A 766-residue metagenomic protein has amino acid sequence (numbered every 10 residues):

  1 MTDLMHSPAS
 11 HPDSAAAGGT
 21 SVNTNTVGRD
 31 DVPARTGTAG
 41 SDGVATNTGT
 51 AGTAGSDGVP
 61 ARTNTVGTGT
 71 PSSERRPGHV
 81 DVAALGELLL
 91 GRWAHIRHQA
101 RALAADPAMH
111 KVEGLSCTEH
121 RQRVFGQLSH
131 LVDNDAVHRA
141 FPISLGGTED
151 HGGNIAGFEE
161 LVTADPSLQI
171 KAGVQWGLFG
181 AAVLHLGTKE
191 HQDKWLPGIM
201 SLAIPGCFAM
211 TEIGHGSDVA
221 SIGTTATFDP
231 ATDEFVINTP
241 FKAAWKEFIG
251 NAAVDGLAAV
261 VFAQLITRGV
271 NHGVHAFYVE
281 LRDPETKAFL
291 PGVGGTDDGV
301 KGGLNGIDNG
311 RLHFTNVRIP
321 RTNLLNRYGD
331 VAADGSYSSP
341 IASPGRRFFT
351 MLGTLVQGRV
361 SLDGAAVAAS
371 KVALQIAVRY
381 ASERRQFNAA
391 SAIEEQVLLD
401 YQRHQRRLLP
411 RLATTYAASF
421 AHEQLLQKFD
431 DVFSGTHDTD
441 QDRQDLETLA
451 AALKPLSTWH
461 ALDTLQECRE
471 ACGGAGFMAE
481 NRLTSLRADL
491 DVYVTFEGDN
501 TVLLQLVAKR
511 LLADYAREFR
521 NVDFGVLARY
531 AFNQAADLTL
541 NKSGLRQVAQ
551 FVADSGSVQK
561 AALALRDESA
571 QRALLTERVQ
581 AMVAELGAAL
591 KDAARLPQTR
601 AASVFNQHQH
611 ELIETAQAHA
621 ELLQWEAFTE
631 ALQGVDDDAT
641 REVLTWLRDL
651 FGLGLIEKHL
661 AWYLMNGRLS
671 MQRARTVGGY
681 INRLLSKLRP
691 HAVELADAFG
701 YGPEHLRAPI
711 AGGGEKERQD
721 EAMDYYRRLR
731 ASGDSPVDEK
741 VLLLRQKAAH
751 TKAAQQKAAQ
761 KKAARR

Functional and structural regions predicted by a protein language model:
M1-G18, T24-D31, G40, G55-R766: Flavin-dependent oxidoreductase catalytic core characteristic of acyl-CoA dehydrogenase/oxidase-like enzymes
R35-G37, N47, G52: Intrinsically disordered, low-complexity repeat regions of secreted/extracellular protein precursors
